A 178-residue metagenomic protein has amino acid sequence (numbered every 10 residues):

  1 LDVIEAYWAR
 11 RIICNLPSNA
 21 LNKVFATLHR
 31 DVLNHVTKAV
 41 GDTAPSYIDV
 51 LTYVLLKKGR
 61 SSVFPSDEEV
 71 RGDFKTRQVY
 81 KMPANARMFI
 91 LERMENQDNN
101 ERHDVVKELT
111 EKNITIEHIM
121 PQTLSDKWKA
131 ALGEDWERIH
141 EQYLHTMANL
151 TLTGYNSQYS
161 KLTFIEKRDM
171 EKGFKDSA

Functional and structural regions predicted by a protein language model:
L1-A178: Flexible coil/loop and intrinsically disordered segments
